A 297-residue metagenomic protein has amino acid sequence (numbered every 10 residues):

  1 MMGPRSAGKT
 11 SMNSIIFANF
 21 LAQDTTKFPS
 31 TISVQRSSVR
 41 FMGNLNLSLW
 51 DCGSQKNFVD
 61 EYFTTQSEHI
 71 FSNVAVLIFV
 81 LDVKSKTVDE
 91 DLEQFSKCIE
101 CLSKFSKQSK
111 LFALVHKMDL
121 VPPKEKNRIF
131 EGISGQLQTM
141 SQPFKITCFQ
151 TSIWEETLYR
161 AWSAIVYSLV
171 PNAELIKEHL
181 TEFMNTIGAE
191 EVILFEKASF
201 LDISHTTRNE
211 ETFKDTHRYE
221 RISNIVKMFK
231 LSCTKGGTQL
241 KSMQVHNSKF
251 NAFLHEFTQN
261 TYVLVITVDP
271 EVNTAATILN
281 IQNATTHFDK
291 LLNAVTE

Functional and structural regions predicted by a protein language model:
M1-F28, R36-S48: Conserved G1/Walker A P-loop phosphate-binding module
S33-S37, N44-C101: Switch II of P-loop NTPase G domains
S109, D119-E191, E210-D215, V295-E297: Canonical P-loop GTPase G-domain recognition
I176-K177, T207-L254: A charged amphipathic helix-loop-strand protein-protein interaction module that recurs in cytosolic assemblies
V192-A198: Short hydrophobic alpha-helical segments used for membrane anchoring or interfacial signaling
L201-T206: Amphipathic coiled-coil signal-relay and dimerization helices
G237-V272, L279: Sensory/regulatory domains in signal-transduction proteins
T277-E297: Juxtadomain coupling helices with adjacent low-complexity linkers
